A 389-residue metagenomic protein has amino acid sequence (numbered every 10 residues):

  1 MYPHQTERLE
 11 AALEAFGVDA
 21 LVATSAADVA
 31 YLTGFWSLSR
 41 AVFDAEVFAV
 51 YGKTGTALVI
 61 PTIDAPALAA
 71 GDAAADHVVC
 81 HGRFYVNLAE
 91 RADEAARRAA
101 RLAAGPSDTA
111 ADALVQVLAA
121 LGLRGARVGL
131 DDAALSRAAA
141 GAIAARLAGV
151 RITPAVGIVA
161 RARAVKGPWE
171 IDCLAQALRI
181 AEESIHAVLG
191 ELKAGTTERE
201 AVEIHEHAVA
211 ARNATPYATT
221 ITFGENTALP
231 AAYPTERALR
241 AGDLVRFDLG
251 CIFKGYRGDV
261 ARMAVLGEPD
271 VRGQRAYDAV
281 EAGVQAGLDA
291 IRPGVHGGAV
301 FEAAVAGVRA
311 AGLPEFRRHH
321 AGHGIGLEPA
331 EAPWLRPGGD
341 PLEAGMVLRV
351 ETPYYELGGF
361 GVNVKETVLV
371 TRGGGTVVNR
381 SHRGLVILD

Functional and structural regions predicted by a protein language model:
M1-D389: Active-site neighborhoods and metal-handling regions in enzymes and metal-associated proteins
